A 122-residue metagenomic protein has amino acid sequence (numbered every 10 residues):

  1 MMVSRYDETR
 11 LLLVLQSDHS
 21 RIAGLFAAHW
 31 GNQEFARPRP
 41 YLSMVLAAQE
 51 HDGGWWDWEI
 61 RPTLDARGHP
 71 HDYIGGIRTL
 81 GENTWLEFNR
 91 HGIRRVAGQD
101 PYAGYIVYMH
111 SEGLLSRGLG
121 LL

Functional and structural regions predicted by a protein language model:
M1-L122: Metal-dependent phosphohydrolase cores
